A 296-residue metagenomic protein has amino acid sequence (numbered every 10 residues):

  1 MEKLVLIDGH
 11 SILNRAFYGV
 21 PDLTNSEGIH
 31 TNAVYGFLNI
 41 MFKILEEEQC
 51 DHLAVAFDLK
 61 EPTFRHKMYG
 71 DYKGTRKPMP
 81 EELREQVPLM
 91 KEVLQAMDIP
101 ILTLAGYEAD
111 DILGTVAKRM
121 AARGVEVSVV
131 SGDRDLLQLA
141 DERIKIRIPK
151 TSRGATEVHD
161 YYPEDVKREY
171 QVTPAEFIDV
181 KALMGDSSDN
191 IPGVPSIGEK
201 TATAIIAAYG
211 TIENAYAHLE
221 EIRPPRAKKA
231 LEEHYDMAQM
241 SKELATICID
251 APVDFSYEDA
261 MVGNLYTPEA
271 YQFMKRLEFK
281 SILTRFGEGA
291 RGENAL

Functional and structural regions predicted by a protein language model:
E2-V130, R134-T156, D160, M237-M240 (+2 more regions): Noncatalytic, basic helical substrate-engagement surface that gates or grips nucleic-acid strands
Q49-A54, R143, D160-L296: Non-catalytic nucleic-acid-binding/docking modules located in mid-to-C-terminal regions of nucleic-acid enzymes
